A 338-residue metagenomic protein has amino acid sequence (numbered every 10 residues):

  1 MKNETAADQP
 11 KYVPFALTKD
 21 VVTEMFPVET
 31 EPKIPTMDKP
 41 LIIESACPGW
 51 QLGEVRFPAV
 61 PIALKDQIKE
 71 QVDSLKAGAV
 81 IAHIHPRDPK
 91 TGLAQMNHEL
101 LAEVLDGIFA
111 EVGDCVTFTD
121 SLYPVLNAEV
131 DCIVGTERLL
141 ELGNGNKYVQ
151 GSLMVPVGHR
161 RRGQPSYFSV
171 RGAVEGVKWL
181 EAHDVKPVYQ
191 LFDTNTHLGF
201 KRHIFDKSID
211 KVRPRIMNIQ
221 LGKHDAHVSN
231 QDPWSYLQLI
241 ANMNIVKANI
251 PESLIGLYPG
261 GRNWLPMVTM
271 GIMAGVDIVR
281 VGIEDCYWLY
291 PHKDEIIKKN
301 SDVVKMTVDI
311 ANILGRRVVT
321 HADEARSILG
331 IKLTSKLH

Functional and structural regions predicted by a protein language model:
K33-A59, V155: N-terminal small/glycine-rich loop or linker at the start of catalytic domains across soluble metabolic enzymes
C47, P61-I68, L93-F168: Active-site beta->alpha loop and helix N-cap motifs at the rims of alpha/beta catalytic domains
V55, V80-V104, L221-D225, C286-H292: Glycine-rich, proline-tolerant flexible connector loops at the mouths of alpha/beta enzymes
Q67, S74, H85, G151 (+3 more regions): Conserved, mostly hydrophobic/aromatic
A79-P89, V116-L122, Q190, V281: Short beta-strand segments at enzyme active-site cores
G92-L122, E175-A182, L237-P251, S301-G315: Alpha-helix-loop-beta-strand connector modules within alpha/beta enzyme cores
Q150-I283, K298-K299, L314: Catalytic alpha/beta core domains of metabolic enzymes, predominantly
K305-H338: Mid-to-C-terminal alpha-helical segments outside catalytic/metal-binding sites
